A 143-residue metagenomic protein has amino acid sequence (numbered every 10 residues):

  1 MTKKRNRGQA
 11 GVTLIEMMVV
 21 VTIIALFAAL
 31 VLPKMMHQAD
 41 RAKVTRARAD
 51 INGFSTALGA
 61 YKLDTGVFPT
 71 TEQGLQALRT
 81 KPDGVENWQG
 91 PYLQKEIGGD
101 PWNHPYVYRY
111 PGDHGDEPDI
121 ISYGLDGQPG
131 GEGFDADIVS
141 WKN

Functional and structural regions predicted by a protein language model:
M1-V12: N-terminal leader/signal peptides at the extreme start of proteins
T2, V44-T45, T56-G59, T65 (+4 more regions): Short, surface-exposed interaction loops/tails
G8, G99-D100: Acidic surface patches and DE-rich sequence motifs
Q9, K34, Q38-D83: Conserved hydrophobic/amphipathic alpha-helical signal-anchor segments
M18-K34: Alpha-helical hydrophobic helix detector
